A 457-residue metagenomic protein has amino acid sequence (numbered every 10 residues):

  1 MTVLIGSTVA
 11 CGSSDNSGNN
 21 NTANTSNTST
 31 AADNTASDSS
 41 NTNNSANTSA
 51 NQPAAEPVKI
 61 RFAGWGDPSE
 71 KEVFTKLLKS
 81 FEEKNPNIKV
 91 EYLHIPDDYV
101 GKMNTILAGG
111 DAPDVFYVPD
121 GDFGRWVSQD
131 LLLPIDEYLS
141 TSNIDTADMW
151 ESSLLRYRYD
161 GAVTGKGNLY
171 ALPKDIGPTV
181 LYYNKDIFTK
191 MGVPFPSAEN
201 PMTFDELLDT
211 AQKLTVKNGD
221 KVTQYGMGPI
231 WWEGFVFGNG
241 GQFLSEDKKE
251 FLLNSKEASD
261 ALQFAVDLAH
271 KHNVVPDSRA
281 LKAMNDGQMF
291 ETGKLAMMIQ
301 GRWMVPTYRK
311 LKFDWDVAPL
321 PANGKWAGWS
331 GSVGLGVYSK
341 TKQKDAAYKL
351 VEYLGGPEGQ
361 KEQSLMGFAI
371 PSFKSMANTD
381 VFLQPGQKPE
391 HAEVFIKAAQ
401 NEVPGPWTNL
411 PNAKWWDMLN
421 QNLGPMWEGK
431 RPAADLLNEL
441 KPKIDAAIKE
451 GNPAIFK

Functional and structural regions predicted by a protein language model:
M1-R61, E83, D445-K457: Short, low-complexity disordered leader/linker segments with a strong preference for bacterial N-terminal type II
Q52, D136-S152, S197-N200, K217-D220 (+6 more regions): Short, solvent-exposed loop/beta-turn-alpha elements that line the ligand-binding surface or hinge of extracytoplasmic
P53, D67-K89, D186, L419 (+1 more regions): Short, polar/charged alpha-helical segment
E56-D67, I88-L93, V115: Short, well-ordered beta-strand elements
K79, E83-K84, K89, M191 (+5 more regions): Extracytoplasmic/periplasmic substrate-recognition and gating elements
G121-P178, D205, D316-A318, L383-Q387 (+1 more regions): Hinge/lid segment of periplasmic solute-binding proteins
L208-K213, K248-R279, R309: Glycine-centered hinge/linker elements that transmit conformational signals in sensory and ligand-binding systems
W315, L365-P425, E450-K457: Long, aromatic- and glycine/proline-rich binding clefts that accommodate carbohydrate-like moieties
